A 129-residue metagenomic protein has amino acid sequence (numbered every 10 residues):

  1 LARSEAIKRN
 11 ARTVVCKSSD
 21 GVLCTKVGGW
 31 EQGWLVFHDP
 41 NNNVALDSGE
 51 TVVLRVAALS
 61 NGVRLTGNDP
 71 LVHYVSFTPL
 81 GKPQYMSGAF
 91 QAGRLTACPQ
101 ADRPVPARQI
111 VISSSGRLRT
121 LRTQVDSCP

Functional and structural regions predicted by a protein language model:
R3-S4, R12-P129: N-terminal helix-rich module
